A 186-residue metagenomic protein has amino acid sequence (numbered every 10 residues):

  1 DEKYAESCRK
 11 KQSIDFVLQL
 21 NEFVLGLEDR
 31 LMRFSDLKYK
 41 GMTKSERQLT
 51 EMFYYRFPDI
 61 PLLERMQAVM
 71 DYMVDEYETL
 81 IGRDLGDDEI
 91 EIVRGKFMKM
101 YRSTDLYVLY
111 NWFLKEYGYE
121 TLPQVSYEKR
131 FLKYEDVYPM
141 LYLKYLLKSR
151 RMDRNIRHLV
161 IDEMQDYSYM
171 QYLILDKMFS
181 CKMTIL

Functional and structural regions predicted by a protein language model:
D1-L159, Q165-I174, K182: Alpha-helical nucleic-acid-binding subdomain of P-loop helicases immediately C-terminal to the Walker A/P-loop
L186: Conserved D-loop beta-strand region of ABC ATPase nucleotide-binding domains
